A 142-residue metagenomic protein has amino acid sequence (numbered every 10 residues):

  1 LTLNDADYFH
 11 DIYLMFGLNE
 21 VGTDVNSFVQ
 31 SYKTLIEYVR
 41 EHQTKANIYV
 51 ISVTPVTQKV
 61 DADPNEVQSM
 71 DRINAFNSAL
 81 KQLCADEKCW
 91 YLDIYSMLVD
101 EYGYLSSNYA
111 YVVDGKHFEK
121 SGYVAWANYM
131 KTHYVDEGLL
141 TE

Functional and structural regions predicted by a protein language model:
L1-N4, Q30-Y38, S78: Alpha-helical scaffolding within the catalytic cores of extracellular/periplasmic polymer-degrading hydrolases
L1-V29, P55-Q58: Oxyanion-hole/transition-state-stabilizing segment in secreted/luminal serine hydrolases and related acyltransferases
H10-M15, N47-S52, W90-D93, H117: Structural recognition of the beta-strand scaffold that forms the well-ordered cores of secreted hydrolase catalytic
M15-N19, E37-A75: Active-site segments of SGNH/GDSL-like serine hydrolases that catalyze O-acetyl group transfer/hydrolysis on lipids
S27, S31, R72-A75: Alpha-helical initiation/capping and key positions within long helical/coiled-coil segments
P55-E142: Catalytic His-Asp segment of secreted/periplasmic serine-dependent ester chemistry enzymes
